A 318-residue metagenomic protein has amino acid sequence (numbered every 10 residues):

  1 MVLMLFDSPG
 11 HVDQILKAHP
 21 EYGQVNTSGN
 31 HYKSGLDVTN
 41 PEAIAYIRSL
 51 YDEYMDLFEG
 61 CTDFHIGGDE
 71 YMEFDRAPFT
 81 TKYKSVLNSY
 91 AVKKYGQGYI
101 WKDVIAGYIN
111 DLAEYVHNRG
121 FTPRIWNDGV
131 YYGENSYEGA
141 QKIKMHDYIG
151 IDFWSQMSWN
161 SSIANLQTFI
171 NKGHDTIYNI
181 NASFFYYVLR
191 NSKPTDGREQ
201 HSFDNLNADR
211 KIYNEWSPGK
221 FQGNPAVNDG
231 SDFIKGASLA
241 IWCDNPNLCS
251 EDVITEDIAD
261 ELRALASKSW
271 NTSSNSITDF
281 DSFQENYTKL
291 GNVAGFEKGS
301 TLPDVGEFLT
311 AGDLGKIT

Functional and structural regions predicted by a protein language model:
M1-R124: Substrate-binding cleft of carbohydrate-active enzyme catalytic domains
A18-H19, S85, S89, I143 (+2 more regions): Hydrophobic transmembrane signal anchors and adjacent membrane-proximal interface regions, especially in viral
P123-I317: Flexible, acidic glycine-rich loops studded with aromatic residues
